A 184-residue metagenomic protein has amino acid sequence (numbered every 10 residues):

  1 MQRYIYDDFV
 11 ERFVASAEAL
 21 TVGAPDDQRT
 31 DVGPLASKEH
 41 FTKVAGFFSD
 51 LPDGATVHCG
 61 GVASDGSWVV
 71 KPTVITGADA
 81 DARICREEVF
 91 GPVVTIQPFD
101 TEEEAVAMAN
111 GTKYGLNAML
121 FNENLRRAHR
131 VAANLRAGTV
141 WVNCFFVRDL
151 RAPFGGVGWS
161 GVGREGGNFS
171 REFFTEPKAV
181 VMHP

Functional and structural regions predicted by a protein language model:
M1-Y4, E123: Structured loop/turn residues at secondary-structure junctions
R3-K113: NAD(P)-dependent aldehyde/semialdehyde dehydrogenase
T21, V69-P184: Conserved C-terminal structural/oligomerization subdomain of aldehyde/semialdehyde dehydrogenase
